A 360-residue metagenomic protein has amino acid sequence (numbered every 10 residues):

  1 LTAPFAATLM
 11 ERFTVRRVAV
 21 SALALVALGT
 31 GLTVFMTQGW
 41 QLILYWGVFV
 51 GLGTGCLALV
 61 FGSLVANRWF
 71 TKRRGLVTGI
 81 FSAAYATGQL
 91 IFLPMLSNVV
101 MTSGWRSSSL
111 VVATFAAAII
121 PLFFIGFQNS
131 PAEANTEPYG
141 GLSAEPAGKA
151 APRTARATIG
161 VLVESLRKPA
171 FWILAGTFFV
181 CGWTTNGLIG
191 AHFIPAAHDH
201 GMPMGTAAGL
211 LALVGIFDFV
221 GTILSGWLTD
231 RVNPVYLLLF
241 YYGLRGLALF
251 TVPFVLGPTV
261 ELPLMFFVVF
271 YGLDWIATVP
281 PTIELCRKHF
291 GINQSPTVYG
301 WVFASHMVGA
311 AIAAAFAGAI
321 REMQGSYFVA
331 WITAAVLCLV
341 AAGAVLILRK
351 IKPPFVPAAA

Functional and structural regions predicted by a protein language model:
T2-V15, T222-N233, R321-E322: Helix-to-loop junctions at the C-terminal end of transmembrane segments in multipass secondary transporters
L9-M10, I91-S103, A197-H198, L228-T229 (+1 more regions): Interfacial helix-cap and linker-helix signal at transmembrane-aqueous boundaries of multi-pass secondary transporters
E11-L23, R231-Y242: Cytoplasmic membrane-interface "Motif A"-like loop-to-helix N-cap segments of 12-TM Major Facilitator Superfamily
A24-T37, L244-G257: C-terminal ends and interior cores of transmembrane alpha-helices in multi-pass membrane transporters/permeases
G29, Q41-L57, F179-V180, P263-A277: Hydrophobic core of transmembrane alpha-helices in multi-pass small-molecule transporters, especially MFS/SLC-type
W46-A83, G291: Cytoplasmic helix-loop-helix junction between adjacent transmembrane helices in 12-TM secondary transporters
F81-A134: Helix-loop-helix hairpin linking two adjacent transmembrane segments in secondary transporters
V163-S225, A313: Extracytoplasmic gate region of multi-pass secondary transporters
